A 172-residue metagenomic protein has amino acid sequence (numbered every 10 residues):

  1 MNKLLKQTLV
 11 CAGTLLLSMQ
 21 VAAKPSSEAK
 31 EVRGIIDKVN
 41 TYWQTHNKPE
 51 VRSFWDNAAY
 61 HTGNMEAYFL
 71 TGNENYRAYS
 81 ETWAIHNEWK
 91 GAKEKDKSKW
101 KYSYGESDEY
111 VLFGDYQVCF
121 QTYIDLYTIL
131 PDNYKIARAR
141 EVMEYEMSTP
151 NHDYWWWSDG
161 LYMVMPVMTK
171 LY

Functional and structural regions predicted by a protein language model:
M1-L9: Bacterial N-terminal signal peptides that target proteins for export
L5-K6, M19, G114: Residue-level micro-sites within transmembrane alpha helices that shape and flank functional polar/acidic positions
L9-G13, Y60-G63: Domain-scale selection of a single, long terminal region that carries the protein's primary operational module
G13-V21: Hydrophobic h-region of N-terminal signal peptides that target proteins for export in Gram-negative bacteria
K24-Y172: Glycan-recognition and catalytic cores of secretory/periplasmic carbohydrate-active enzymes
